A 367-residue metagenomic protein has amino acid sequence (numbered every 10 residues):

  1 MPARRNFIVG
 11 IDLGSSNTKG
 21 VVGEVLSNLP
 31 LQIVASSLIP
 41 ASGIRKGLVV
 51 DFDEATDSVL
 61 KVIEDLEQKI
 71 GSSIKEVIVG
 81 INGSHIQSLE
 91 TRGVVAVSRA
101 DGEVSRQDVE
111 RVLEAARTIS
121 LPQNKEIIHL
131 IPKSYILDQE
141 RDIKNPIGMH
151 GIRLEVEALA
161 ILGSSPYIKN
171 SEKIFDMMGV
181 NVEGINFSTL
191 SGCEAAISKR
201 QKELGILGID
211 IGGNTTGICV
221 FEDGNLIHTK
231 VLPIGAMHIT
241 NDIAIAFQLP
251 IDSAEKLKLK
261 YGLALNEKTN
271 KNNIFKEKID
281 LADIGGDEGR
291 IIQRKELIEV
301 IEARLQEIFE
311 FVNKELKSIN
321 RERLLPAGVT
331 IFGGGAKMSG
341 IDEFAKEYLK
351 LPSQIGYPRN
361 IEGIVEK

Functional and structural regions predicted by a protein language model:
M1-G208, N225-I227, A236, F247-A303 (+3 more regions): Nucleotide/phosphate-binding catalytic cleft detector across ATP-hydrolyzing and phosphate-transferring enzymes
I81-I86, G213, G333-A336: Core structural elements
G217-C219: A structural feature that tracks compact, well-ordered secondary-structure segments with a strong bias toward
E222: A cytosolic small-molecule/anion-sensing beta-strand core signal
H228-K230, F332: Thr-Gly-centered strand-to-loop micro-motif
R304-N313: A general structural motif
R323, A327, I331-K367: Nucleotide-binding motor/catalytic cores of P-loop/tubulin-like NTPases across gene-expression machines
